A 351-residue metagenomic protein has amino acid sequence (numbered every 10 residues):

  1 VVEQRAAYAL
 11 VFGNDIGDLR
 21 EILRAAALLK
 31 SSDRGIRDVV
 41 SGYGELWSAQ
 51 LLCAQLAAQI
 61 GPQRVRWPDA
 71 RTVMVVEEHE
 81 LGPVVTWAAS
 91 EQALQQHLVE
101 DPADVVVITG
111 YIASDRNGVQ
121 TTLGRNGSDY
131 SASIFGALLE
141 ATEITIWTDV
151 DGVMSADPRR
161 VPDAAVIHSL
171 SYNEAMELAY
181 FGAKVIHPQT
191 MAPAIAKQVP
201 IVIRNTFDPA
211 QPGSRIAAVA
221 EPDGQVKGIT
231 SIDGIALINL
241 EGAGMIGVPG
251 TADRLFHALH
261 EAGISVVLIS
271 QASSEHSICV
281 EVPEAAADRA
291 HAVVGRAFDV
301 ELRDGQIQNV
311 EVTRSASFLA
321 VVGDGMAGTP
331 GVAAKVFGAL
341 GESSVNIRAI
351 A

Functional and structural regions predicted by a protein language model:
V1-M191, E281: Nucleotide/pyrophosphate-binding catalytic subdomain
R5, R24, V199-V202, G295 (+1 more regions): Non-catalytic alpha-helical coupling and interface elements of nucleotide-dependent molecular machines and regulators
Q59-I60, K197, A262, S343: Conserved dinucleotide-binding and phosphotransfer motif residues
R64-R66, P200, N346: Conserved beta-strand segments of alpha/beta enzyme cores
E143-W147, I201-I203, V267-L268, A349: Short hydrophobic alpha-helical runs that function as membrane-insertion/retention elements
K197-Q211, D233-G234: Active-site C-terminal subdomain of aminotransferase-like
G213-A351: A conserved regulatory-domain signal marking ACT and ACT-like small-molecule sensing domains and adjacent regulatory
